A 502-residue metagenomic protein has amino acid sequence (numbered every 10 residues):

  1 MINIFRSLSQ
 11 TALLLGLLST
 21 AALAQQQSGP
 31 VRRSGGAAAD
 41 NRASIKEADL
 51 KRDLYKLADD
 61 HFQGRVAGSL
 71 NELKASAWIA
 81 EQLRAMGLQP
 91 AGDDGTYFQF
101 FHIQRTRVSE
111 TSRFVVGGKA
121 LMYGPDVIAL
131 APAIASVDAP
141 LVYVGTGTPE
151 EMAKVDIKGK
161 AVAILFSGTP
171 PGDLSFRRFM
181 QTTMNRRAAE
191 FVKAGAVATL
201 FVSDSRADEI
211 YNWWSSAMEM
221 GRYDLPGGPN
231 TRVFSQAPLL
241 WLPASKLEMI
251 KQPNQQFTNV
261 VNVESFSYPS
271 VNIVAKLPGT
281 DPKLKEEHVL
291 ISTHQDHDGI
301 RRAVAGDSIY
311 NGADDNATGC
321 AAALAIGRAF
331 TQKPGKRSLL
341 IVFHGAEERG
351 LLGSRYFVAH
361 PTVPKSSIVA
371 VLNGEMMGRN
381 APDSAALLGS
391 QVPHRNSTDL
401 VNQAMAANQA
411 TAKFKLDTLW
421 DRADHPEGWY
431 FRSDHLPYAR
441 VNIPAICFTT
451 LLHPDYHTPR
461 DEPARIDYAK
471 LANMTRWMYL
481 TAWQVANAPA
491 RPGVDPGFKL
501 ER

Functional and structural regions predicted by a protein language model:
Q25-P90, M152-A153, N212, E286-H288 (+1 more regions): N-terminal hydrophobic or amphipathic helices/low-complexity stretches enriched in small/hydrophobic/Pro/Gly
R33-S34, A38, S112, K119-V155 (+4 more regions): Soluble metallo-hydrolase cores and metallopeptidase-like ectodomains found primarily in the secretory/periplasmic
Q63-D173: Noncatalytic luminal/extracellular "stalk/propeptide" segments of secretory-pathway proteins
G117-M122, A237-M249, H344-C447, G493: Metal-dependent peptidase/peptidase-like ectodomains
Y123-P229, P278: Extracellular/luminal Protease-associated
G299, H425-M474: Zn-dependent metallopeptidase/amidohydrolase metal-coordination segment
A325-L352, G374: Short helix-loop-beta-strand segments that form the rim/entrance of peptidase-like active sites
R328, Q332, R337, H453-R502: His/Asp/Glu-rich mid-to-C-terminal helical/loop segments that flank catalytic regions of hydrolases
